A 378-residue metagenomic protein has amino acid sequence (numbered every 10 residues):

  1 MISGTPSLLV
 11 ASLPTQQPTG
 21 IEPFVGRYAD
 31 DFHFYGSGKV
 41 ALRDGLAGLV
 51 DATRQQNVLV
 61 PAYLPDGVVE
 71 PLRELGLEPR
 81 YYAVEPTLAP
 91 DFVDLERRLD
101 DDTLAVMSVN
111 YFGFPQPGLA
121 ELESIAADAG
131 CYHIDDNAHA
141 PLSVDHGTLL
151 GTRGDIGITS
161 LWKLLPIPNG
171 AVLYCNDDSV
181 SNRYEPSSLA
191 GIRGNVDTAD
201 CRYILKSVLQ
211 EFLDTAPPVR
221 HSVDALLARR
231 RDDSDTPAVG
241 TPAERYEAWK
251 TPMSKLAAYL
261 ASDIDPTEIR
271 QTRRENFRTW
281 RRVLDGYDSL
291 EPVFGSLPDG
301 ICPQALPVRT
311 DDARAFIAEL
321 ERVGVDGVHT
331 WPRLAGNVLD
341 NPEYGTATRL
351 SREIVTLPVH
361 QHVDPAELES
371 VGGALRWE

Functional and structural regions predicted by a protein language model:
M1-D51, R376-E378: Conserved PLP-binding active-site segment in aminotransferase class I/II-type PLP enzymes
I2-G4, L8, A29, L64 (+2 more regions): PLP-dependent aminotransferase class I/II
P18-D31, A47-D128, Y132, N137 (+1 more regions): PLP-dependent aminotransferase-like
V25, L72, A126, L150 (+2 more regions): A generic structural signal for well-ordered alpha-helical segments
A41-G45, D94, S370: Well-ordered alpha-helical segments embedded in enzymatic catalytic cores
L88-I192, Y203, H360: Active-site phosphate-binding strand-loop segment of PLP-dependent enzymes
